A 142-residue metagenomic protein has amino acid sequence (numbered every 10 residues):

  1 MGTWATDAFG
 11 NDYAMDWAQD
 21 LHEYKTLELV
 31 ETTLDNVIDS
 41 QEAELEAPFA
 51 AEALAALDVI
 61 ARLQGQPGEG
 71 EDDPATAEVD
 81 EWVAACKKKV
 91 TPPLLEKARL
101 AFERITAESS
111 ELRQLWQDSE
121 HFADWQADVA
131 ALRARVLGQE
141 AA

Functional and structural regions predicted by a protein language model:
M1-L45: Short terminal alpha-helical segments
D20, Y24, S40, L63-Q66 (+2 more regions): Residue-level signature of the C-terminal ends
L29, T33, P48-A55, L94-K97: Residue-level detector of well-ordered alpha-helical segments, enriched for hydrophobic/aromatic packing positions
E31-L34, Q66-G70: Amphipathic alpha-helical scaffolding segments comprising HEAT/armadillo-like alpha-solenoid repeats
V37, F49-A50, L137-A141: Gly-Asp-aromatic-enriched flexible segments
A51-G65: Short, hydrophobic/amphipathic alpha-helical patches that form generic packing surfaces within helical domains
G68-L94: Mid-chain, well-packed structural core segment of small domains
V90-A142: Low-complexity intrinsically disordered segments
